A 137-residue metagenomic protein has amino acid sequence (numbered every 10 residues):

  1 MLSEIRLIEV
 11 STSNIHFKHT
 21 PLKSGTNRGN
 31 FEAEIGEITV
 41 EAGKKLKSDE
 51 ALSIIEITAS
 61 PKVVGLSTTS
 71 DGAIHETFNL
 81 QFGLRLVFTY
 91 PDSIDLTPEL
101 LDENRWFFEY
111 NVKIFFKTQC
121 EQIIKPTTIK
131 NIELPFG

Functional and structural regions predicted by a protein language model:
M1-Y110, T118, Q122, P126-G137: N-terminal intrinsically disordered, cationic/polar leader segments that include organellar targeting peptides
